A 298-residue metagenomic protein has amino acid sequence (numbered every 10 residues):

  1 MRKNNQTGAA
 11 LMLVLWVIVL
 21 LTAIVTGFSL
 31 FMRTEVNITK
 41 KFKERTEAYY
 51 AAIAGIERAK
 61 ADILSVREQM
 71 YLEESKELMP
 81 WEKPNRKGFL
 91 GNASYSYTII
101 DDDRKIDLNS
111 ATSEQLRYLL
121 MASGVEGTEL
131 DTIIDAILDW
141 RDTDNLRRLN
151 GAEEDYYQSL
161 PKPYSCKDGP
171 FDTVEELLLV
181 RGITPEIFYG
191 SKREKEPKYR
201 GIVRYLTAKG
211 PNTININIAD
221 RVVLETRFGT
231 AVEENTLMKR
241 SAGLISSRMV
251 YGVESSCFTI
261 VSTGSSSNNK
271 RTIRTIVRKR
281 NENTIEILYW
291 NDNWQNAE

Functional and structural regions predicted by a protein language model:
R2-K3, A9-V19, A23-E298: Compositionally biased linear targeting/interaction segments
